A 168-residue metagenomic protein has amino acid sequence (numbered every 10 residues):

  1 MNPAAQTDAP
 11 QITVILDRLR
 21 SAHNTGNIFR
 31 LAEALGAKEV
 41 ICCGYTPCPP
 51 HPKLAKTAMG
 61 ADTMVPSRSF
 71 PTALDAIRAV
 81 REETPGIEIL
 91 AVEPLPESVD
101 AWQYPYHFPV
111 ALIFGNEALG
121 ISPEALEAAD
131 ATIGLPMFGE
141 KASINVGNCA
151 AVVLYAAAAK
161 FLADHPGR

Functional and structural regions predicted by a protein language model:
M1-R168: Post-transcriptional modification and biogenesis factors for structured RNAs of the translation apparatus
